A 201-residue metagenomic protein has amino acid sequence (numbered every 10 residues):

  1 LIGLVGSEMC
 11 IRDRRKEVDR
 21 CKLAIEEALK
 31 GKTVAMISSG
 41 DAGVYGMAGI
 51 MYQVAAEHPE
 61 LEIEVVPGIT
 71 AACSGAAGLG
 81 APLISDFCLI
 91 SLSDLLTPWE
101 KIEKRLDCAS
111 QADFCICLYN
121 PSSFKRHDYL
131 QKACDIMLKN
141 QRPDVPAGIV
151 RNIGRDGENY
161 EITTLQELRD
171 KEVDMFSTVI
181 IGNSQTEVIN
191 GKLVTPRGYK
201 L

Functional and structural regions predicted by a protein language model:
L1-G6, C10-I11: Single conserved hydrophobic/aromatic residue that forms the stacking wall/gate of nucleotide- or nucleobase-binding
R12-K16, L92-D94, N152: Short beta->alpha junction loops
R15-K32, G43: Short phosphate-binding loop-to-helix
K22-E27, K104-D107, E167-L168: Short amphipathic alpha-helix with an adjacent loop that forms part of the alpha/beta core around
E26-K30, A56, A77, A81-I84 (+5 more regions): Generic secondary-structure signature for well-ordered alpha-helical cores
T33-V34, Q111-L201: A contiguous loop/helix-start segment that scaffolds small-molecule binding in enzyme catalytic cores
V44-A112: Class I SAM-dependent methyltransferase SAM-binding "motif I" and its flanking Rossmann-like core
